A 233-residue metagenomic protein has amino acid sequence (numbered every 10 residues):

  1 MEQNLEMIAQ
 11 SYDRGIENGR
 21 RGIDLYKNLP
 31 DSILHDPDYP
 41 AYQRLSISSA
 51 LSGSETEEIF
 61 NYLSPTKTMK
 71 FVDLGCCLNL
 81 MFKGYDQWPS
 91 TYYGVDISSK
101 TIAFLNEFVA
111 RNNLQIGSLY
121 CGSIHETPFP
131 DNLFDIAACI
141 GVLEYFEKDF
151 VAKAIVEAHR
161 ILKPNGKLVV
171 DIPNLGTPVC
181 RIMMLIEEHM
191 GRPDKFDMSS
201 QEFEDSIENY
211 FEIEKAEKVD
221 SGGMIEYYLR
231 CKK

Functional and structural regions predicted by a protein language model:
M1-L63, K67-T68, C77-E126, F146 (+2 more regions): Class I (Rossmann-like) S-adenosyl-L-methionine-dependent methyltransferase catalytic domain, capturing the SAM-binding
K70, T91, L133-D135: Structural signature of beta-strand start/N-cap positions in the alpha/beta core of ABC transporter nucleotide-binding
L74: Conserved beta-strand/loop positions that form the S-adenosyl-L-methionine
T127-D131: Short amphipathic alpha-helix with an adjacent loop that forms part of the alpha/beta core around
A138: A conserved beta-strand element that flanks and buttresses the S-adenosyl-L-methionine
G141-V142: Short catalytic micro-motifs in class I SAM-dependent methyltransferases
A152-P164: A short glycine-rich, Lys/Arg-flanked "PGG" loop and its adjoining helix->strand segment in the class I
